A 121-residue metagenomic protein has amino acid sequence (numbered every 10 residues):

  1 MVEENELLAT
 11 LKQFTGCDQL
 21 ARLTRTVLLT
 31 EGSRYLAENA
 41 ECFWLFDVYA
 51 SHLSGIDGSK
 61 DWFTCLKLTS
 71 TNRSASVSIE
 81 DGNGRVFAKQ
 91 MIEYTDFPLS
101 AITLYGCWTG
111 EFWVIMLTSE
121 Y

Functional and structural regions predicted by a protein language model:
M1-M91: N-terminal "domain-start" segment
D81-Y121: Short, compact, well-ordered microdomains
